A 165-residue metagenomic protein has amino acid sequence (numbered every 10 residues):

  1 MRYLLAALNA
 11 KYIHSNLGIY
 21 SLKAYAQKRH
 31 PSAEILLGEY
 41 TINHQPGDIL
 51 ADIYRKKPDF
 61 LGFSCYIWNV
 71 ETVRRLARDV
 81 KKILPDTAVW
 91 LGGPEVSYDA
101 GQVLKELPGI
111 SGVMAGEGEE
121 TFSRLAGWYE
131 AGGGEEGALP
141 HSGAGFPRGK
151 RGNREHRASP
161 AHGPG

Functional and structural regions predicted by a protein language model:
M1-Y20, R29: A short, flexible N-terminal coil/short beta segment enriched in small residues
R2, G18, Y25-A26, E34-A158 (+1 more regions): Glycine-rich beta-alpha loop elements in corrinoid/cobalamin-binding modules across cobalamin-dependent enzymes
